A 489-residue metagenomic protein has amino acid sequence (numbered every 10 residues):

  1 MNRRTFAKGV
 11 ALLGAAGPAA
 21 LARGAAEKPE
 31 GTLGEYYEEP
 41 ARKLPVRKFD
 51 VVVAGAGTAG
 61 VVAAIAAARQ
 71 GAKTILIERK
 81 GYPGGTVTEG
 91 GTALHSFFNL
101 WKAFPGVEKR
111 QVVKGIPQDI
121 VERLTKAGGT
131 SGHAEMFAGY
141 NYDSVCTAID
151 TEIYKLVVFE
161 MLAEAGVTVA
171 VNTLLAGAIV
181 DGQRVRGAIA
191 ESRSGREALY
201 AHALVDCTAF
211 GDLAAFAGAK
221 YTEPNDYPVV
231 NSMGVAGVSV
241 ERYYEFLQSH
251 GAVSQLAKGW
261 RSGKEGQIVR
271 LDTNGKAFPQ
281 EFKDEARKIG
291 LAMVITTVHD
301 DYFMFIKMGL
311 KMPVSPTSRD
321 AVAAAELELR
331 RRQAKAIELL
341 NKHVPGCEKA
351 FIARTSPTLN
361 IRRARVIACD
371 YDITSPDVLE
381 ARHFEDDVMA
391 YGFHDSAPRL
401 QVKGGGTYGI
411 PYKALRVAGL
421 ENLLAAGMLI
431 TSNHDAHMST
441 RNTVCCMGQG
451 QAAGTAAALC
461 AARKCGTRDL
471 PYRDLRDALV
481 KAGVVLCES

Functional and structural regions predicted by a protein language model:
T5-A26: N-terminal export signals
E30, A66, A72-K73, R79-G177 (+1 more regions): Conserved N-terminal/central alpha/beta ligand/cofactor-binding core
L33-K48: A short, basic/flexible loop-to-alpha-helix module at the beginning of a structural domain
A41-R42, T86-T88, G128, K155 (+3 more regions): Flavin (FAD/FMN)-binding glycine-rich loop and adjacent Rossmann-like elements that form
V46-G57: Beta1/beta-strand and adjacent pyrophosphate-binding region of the FAD-binding site in flavoprotein oxidoreductases
G60: N-terminal Rossmann-fold NAD(P) dinucleotide-binding loop
L162, N172-L175, I189-A198: A structured beta-alpha segment of the ubiquitous adenosine-cofactor-binding alpha/beta core
